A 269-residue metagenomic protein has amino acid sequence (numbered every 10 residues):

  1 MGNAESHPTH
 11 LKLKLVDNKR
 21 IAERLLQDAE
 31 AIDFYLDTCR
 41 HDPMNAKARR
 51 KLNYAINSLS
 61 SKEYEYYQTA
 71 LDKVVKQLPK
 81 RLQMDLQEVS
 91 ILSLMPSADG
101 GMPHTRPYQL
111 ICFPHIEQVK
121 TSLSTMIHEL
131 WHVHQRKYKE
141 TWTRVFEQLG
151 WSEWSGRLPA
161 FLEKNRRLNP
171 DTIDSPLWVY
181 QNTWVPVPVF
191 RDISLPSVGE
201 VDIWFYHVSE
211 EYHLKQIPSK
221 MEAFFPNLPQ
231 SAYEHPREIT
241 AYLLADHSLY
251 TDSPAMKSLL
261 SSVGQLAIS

Functional and structural regions predicted by a protein language model:
A4-S6, A255: Compositionally biased low-complexity segments enriched in polar/charged residues
S6-S61: N-terminal mature-domain "stem" immediately C-terminal to a signal peptide or N-terminal signal-anchor/transmembrane
R50-Q109: Auxiliary, metal-adjacent structural segments of Zn-dependent hydrolase domains
S61-T69, K120-T121, T125, S231-I239: Soluble non-cytosolic domains of exported or imported proteins
E88-S93, Q135, E140, S261-I268: Non-catalytic terminal regions of proteins
V89, L94-I127, W131, R136: Active-site scaffold of zinc-dependent metalloenzymes
W131, Q135-K139, D246-Y250: Sec-exported extracytoplasmic/periplasmic mature domains
E147-S269: Metalloprotease/metallohydrolase-associated module, dominated by Zn2+-dependent proteases
